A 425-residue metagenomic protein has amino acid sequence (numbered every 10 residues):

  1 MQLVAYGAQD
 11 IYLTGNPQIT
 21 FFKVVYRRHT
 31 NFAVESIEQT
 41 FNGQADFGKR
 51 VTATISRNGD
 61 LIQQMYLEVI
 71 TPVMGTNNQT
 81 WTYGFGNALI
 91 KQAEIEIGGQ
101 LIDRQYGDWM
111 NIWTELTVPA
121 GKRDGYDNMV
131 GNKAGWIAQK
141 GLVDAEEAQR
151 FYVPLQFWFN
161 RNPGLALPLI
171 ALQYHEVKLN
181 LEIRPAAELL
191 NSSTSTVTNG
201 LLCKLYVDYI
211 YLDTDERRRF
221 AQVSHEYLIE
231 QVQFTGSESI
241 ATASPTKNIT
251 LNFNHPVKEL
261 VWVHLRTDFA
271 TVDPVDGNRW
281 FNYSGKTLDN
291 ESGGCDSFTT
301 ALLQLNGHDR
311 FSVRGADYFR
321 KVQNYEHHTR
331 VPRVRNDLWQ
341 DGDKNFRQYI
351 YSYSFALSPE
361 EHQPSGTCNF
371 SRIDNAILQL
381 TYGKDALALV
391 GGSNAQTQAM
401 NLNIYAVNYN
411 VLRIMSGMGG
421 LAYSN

Functional and structural regions predicted by a protein language model:
M1-N425: Short, low-complexity Pro/Thr/Gly
